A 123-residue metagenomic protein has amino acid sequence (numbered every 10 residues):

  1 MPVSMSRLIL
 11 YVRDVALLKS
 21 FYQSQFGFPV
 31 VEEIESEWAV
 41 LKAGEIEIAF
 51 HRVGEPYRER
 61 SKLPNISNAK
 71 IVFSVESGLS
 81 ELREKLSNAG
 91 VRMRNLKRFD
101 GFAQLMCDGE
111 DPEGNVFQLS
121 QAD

Functional and structural regions predicted by a protein language model:
M1, R83-D123: Vicinal oxygen chelate
M1-K19, A69-I71, D123: N-terminal beta-strand motif that seeds the catalytic metal site of vicinal oxygen chelate
P2-S4, L63-N68, D100-G101: Short glycine-enriched loop/turn motifs at secondary-structure junctions
I9, P29-E35, K97-D100: Conserved catalytic-core motifs of GNAT/GCN5-like acyltransferases
S24-V31, S87-R92: Conserved acetyl-CoA-binding loop of GNAT-fold acetyltransferases
P29-N65, V116-Q121: Conserved short beta-strand elements that form part of the metal-binding/catalytic scaffold of enzyme active sites
W38-V40, E47, V72, M93 (+1 more regions): Short hydrophobic/aromatic beta-strand element in the GNAT-like acyltransferase core that lines or flanks the acyl-donor
K70-L86: Mid-chain, well-packed structural core segment of small domains
